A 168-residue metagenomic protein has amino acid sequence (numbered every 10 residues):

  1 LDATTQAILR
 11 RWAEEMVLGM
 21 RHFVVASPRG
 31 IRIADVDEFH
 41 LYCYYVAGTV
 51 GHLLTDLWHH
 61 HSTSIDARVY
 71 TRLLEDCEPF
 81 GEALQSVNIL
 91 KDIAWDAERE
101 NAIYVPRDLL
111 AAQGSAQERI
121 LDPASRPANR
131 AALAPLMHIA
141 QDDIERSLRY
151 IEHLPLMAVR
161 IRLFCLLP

Functional and structural regions predicted by a protein language model:
L1-A83, L90, A94-P168: Catalytic cores of Mg2+-dependent Asp-rich isoprenoid enzymes
